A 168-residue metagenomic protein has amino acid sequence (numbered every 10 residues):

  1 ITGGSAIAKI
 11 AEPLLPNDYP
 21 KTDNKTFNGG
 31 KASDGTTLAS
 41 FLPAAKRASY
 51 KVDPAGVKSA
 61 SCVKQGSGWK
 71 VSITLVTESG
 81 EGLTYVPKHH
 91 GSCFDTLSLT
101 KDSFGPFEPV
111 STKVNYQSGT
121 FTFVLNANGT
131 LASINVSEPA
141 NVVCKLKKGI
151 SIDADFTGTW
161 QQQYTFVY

Functional and structural regions predicted by a protein language model:
I1-Y168: Subset-of-secretome marker
